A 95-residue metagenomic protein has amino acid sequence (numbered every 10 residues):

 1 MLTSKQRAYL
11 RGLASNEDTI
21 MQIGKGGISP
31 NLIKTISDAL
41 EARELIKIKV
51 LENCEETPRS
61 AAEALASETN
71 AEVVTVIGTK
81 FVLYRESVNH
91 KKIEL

Functional and structural regions predicted by a protein language model:
M1-L95: Positively charged, polar, low-complexity stretches
